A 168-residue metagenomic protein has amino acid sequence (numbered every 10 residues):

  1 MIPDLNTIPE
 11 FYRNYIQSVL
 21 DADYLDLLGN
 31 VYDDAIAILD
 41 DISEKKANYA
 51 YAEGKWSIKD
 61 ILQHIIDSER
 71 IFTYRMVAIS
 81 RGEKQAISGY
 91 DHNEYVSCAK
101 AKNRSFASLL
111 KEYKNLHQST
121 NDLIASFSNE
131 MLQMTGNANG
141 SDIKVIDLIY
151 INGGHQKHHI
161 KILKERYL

Functional and structural regions predicted by a protein language model:
M1-R13, N48-H92, Q133-L168: Short, contiguous alpha-helical
R13-D23: N-terminal export signals and maturation junctions of secreted/periplasmic proteins
D21-G54, I61: Short, contiguous, helix-prone interaction/anchoring segments in small proteins
D23, L27-N30, D60, H64 (+3 more regions): Alpha-helical initiation/capping and key positions within long helical/coiled-coil segments
Y24, A50, C98, L109 (+1 more regions): Generic anion/oxyanion-binding catalytic loop in active/binding sites
L27-I38, V96-L132: Acidic/histidine-rich alpha-helical segments that form the ligand environment of transition-metal centers
G29, I36, D40, V77 (+3 more regions): Amphipathic, non-transmembrane alpha-helical secondary structure
